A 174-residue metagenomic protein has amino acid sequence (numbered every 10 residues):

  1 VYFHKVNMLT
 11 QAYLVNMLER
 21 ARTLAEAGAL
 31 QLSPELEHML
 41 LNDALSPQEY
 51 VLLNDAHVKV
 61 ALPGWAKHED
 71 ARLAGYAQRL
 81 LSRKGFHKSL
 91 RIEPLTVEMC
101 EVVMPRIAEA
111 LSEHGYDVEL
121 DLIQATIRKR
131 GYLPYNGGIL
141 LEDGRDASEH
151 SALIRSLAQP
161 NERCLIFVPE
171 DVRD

Functional and structural regions predicted by a protein language model:
V1-D174: Histidine-centered, transition-metal-coordinating active-site segments
